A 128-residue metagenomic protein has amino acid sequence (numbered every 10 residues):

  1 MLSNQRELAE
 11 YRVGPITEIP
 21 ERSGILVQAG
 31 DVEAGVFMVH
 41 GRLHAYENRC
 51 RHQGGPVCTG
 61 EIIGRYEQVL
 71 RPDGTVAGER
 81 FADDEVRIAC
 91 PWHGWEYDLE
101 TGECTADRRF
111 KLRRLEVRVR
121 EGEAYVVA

Functional and structural regions predicted by a protein language model:
M1-D84, D98-L99, E103, K111-A128: N-terminal pre-ligand scaffold of iron-sulfur
C50, C90-H93: Short cysteine clusters
R87: Conserved catalytic core of two-component sensor histidine kinases
W92, T105-F110: Axial heme c-ligation environment in periplasmic c-type cytochrome domains
